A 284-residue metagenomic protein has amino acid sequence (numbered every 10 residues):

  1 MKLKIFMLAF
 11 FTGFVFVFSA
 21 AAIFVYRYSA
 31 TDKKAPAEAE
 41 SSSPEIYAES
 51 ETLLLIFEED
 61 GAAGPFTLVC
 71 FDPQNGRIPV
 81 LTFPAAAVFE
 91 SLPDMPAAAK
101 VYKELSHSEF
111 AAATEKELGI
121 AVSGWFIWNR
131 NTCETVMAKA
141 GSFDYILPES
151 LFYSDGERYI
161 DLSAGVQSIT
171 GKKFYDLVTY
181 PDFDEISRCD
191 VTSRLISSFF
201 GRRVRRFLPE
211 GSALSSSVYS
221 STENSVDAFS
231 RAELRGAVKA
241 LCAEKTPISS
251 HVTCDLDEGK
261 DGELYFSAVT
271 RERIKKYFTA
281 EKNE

Functional and structural regions predicted by a protein language model:
K2-L81, V269, F278: Entry/capping segment at the start of metal-dependent catalytic domains with acidic active-site entry clusters
I46-E49, D60-A62, K103-S108, F126-R130 (+5 more regions): Solvent-exposed, acidic/flexible segments
L54-A62, N75, P79, P84-P96 (+1 more regions): C-terminal solvent-exposed extensions
F57, T114-V122, N129, A140-D144 (+5 more regions): Sec/Tat-exported extracytoplasmic proteins
P65, H107-E115, G119, R130-E134 (+7 more regions): Extracytoplasmic/secreted envelope proteins and their assembly/folding machinery, especially bacterial periplasmic
P79-L105, E149-A164: Flexible, solvent-exposed short loops/turns enriched in glycine
E104-D161: Amphipathic, coiled-coil-like alpha-helical scaffolding segments used for oligomerization/assembly
A138-L214: Flexible, polar/acidic helix-loop-strand segments at domain edges
